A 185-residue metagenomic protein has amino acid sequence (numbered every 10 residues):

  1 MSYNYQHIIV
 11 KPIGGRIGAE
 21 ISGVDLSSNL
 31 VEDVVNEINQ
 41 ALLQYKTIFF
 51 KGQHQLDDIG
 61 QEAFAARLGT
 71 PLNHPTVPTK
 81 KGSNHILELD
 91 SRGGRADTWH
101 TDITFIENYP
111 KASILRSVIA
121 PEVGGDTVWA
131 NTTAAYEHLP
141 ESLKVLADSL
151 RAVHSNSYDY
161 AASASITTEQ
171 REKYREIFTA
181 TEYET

Functional and structural regions predicted by a protein language model:
S2-T185: Non-heme Fe(II) oxygenase catalytic core, chiefly the N-lobe of the double-stranded beta-helix
